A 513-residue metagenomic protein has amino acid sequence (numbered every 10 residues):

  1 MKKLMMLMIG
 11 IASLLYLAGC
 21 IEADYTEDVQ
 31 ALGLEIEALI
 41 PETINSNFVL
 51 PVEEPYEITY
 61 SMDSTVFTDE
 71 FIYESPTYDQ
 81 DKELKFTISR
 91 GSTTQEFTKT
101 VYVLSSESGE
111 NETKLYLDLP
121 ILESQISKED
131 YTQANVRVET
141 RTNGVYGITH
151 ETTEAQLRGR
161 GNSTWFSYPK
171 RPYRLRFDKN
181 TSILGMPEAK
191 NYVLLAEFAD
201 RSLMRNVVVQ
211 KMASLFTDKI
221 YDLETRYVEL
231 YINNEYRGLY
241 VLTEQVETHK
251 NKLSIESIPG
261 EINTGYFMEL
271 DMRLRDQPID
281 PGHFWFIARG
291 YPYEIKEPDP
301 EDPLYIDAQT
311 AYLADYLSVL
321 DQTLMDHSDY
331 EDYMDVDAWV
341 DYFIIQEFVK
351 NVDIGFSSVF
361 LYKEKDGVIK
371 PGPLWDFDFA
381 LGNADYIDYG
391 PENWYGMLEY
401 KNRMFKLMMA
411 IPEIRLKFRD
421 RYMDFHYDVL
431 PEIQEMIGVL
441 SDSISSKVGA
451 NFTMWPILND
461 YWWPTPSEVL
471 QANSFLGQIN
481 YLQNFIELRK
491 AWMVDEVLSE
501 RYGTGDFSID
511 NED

Functional and structural regions predicted by a protein language model:
M1-L4: Positively charged n-region of N-terminal signal peptides that target proteins for export
M8-Y16: Bacterial N-terminal signal peptides
G19-E107: Beta-rich interaction/scaffold domains
S105-M204, V208, D513: Conserved NTP-binding catalytic cores of kinases and kinase-like/nucleotidyltransferase enzymes across multiple kinase
T164, Y168, K296-F356, F360-D513: Middle-to-C-terminal accessory/interaction subdomains
T181-S182, A196-F198, D218-L223, Y236-I344 (+1 more regions): Internal "kinase-insert"/substrate-recognition segments embedded within catalytic cores of ATP-dependent enzymes
M186-E188, R205-V207, Y240-L242, H249-E256 (+4 more regions): Short, solvent-exposed loop/turn and secondary-structure capping segments
F198-Y231: A conserved helix-loop-beta module that forms one wall/lid of the active-site cleft in ATP-utilizing catalytic domains
